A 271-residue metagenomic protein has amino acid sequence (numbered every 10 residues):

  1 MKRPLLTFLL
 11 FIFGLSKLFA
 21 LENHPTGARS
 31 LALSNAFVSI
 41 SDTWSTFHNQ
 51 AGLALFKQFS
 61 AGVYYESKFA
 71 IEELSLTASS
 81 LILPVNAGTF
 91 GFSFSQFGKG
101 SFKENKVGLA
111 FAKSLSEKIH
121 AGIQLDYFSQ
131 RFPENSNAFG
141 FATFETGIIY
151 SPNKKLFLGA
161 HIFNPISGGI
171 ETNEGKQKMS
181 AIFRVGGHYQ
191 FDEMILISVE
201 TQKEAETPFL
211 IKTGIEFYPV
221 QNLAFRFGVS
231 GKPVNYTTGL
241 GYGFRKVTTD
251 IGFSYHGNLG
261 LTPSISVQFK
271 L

Functional and structural regions predicted by a protein language model:
K2-L5, E22-H24: Short, basic/polar N-terminal leader/transit segment immediately after the initiator methionine
P4-G14: Sec-dependent N-terminal signal peptides
F8-L9, L55, I170: A ubiquitous, low-specificity "background" feature that marks scattered single residues across proteins without
F19-S30, F37-S41, Q58-A61, E66-L271: Outer-membrane beta-barrel porins/channels
S34-A36, D42, F47-L53: Alpha-helix capping/hinge segments and adjacent helical runs
